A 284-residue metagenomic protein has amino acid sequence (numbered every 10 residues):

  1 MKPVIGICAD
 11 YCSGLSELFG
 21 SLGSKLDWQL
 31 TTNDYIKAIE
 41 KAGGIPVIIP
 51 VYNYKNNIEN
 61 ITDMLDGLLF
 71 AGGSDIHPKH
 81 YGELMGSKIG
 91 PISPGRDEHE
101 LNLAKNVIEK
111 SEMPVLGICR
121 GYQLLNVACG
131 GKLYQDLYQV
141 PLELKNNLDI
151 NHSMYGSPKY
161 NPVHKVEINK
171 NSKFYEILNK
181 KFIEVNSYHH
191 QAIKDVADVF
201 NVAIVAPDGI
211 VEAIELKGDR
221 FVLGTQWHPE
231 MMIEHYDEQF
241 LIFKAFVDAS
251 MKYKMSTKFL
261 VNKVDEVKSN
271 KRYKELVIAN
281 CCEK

Functional and structural regions predicted by a protein language model:
M1-L116, V127-K132, Y138-L178, F182 (+5 more regions): N-terminal beta1-alpha1 cap of cysteine-dependent amidohydrolase-like domains
C119: Conserved G/P- and acidic residue-centered "switch" motifs that form tight phosphate/ATP-binding loops in soluble
Y122: The feature captures the ABC ATPase H-loop/switch
L223-Q226: Active-site-proximal beta-strand elements of phosphoester/diester hydrolases
